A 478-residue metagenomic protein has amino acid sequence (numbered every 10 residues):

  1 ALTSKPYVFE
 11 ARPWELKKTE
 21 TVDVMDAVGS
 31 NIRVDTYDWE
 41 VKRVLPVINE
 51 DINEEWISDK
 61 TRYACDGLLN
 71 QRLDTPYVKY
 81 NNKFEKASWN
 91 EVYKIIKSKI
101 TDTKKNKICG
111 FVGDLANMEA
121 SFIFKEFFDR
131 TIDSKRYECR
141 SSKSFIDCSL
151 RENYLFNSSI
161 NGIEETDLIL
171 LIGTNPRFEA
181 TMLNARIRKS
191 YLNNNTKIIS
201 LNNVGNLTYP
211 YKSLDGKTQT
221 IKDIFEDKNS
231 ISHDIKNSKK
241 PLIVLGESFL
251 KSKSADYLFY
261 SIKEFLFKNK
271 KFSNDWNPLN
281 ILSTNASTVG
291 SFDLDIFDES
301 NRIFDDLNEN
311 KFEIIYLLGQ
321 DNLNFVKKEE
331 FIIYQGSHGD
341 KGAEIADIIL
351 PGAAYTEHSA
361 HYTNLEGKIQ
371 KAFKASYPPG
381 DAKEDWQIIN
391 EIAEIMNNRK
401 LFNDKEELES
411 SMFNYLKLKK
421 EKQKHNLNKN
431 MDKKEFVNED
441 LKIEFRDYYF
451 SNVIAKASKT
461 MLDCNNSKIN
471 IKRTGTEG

Functional and structural regions predicted by a protein language model:
A1-S230, Y448-G478: N-terminal export/assembly segments and adjacent metallocofactor-ligating motifs of anaerobic energy-metabolism
E50, I57-D59, S121, K270 (+3 more regions): Generic detection of intrinsically disordered/low-complexity segments and helix-coil linkers/edges
Y137, S141-Q423, K472-G478: Non-catalytic alpha/beta scaffold blocks inside enzyme catalytic domains
E409-G478: Long, low-complexity segments enriched in small/aliphatic residues
